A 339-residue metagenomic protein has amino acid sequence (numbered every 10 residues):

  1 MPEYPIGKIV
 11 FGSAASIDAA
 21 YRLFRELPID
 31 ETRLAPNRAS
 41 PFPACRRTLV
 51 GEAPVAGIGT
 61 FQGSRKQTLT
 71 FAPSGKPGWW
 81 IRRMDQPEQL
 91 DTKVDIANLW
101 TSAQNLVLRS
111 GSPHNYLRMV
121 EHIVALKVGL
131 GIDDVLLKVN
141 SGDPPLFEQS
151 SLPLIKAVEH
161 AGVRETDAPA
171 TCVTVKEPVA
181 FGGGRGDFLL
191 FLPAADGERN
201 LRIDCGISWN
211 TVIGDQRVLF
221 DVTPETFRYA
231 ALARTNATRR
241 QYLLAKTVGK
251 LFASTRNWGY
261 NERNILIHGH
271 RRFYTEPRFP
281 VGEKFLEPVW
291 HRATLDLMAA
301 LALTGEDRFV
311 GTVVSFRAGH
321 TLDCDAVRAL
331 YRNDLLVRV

Functional and structural regions predicted by a protein language model:
P2-V339: Short acidic-hydrophobic catalytic motif
